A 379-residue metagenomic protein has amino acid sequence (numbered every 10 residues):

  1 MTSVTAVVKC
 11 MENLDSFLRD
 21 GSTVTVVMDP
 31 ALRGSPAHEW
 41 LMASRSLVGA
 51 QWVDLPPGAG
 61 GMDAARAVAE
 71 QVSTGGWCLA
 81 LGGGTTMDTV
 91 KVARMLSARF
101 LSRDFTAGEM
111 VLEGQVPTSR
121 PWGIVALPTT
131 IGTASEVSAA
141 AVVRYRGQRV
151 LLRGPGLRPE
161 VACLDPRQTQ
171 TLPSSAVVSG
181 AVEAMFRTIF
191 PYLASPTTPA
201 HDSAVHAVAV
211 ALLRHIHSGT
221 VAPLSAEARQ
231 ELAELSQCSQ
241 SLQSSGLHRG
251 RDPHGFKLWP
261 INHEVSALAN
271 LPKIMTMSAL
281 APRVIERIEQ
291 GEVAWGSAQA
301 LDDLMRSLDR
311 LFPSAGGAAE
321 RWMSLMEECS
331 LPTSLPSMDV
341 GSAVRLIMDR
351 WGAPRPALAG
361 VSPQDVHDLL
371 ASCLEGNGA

Functional and structural regions predicted by a protein language model:
M1-W77: ATP/NTP phosphate-donor binding region
T25, W295, D302-A379: C-terminal charged capping/lid subdomain of soluble metabolic enzymes
Q51-D54, G61-G75, G156, S244-H248 (+2 more regions): Non-transmembrane, aqueous-exposed alpha-helical and coiled segments at domain scale
G84: Acidic-aromatic/histidine active-site loop/patch
D88-R99: DPxDG-like acidic metal-binding loop motif
R99-A200, Q299: A glycine/threonine-rich phosphate-anchoring loop and its flanking beta-alpha core in nucleotide/phosphate-binding
M185-I189, R229-Q243, A281, W322 (+3 more regions): Short alpha-helical scaffolding segments that buttress acidic/His motifs in well-ordered protein cores
P196-A315: Active-site segments that bind and position negatively charged phosphate/pyrophosphate groups
